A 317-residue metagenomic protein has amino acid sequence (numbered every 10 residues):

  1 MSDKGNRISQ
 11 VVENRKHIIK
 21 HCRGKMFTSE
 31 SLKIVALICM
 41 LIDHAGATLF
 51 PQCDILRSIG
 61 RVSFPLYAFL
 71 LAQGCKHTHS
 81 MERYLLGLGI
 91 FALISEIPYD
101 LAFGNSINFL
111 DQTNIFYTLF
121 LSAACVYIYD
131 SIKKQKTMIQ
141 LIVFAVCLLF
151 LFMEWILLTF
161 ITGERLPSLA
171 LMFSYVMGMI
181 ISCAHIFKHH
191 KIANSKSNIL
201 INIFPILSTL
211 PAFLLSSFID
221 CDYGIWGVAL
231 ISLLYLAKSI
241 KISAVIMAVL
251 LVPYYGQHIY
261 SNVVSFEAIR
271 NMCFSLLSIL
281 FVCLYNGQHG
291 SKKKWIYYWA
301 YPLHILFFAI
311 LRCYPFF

Functional and structural regions predicted by a protein language model:
M1-F317: Alpha-helical transmembrane segments and their immediate juxtamembrane cytosolic regions
